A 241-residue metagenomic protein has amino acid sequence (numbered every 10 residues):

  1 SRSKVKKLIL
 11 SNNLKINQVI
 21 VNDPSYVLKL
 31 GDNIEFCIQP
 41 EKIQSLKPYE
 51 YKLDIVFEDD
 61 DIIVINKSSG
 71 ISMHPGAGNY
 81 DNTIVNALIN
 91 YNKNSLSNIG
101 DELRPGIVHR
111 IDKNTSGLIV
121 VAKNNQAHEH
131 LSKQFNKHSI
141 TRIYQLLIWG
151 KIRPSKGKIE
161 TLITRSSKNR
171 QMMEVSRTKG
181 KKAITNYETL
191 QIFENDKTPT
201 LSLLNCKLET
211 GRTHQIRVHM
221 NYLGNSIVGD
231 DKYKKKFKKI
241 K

Functional and structural regions predicted by a protein language model:
S1-K241: RNA pseudouridine synthases
